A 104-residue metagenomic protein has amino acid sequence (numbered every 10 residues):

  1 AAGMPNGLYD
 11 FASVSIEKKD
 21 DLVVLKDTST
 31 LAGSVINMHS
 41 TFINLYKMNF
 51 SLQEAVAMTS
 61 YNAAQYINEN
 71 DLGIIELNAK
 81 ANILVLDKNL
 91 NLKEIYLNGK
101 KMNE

Functional and structural regions predicted by a protein language model:
A1-A79, I83-L86: His/Asp/Glu-enriched, well-ordered alpha-helical/loop segment that forms or immediately abuts the divalent-metal
N89-Y96: Short, Lys/Arg- and Gly-enriched loop/turn segments at beta-strand edges
N103-E104: Mg2+-dependent phosphoryl-transfer enzymes with acidic/Ser/Thr/Gly-rich catalytic loops
